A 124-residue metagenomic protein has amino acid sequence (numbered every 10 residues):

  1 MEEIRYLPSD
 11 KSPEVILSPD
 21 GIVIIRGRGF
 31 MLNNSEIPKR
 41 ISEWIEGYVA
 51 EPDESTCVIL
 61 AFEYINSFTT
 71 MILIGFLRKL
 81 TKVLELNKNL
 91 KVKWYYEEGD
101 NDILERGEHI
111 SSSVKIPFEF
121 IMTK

Functional and structural regions predicted by a protein language model:
M1-E14: N-terminal amphipathic/basic leader segments beginning at the initiator methionine
S12-V15, F30-S55: A short, well-ordered alpha-helical element
G21-G27: Short, aliphatic-rich beta-strand segments
I22, T56-C57: Structural motif
I41, C57-I110: Amphipathic alpha-helical interaction surfaces in cytosolic regulatory modules
E119-K124: A generic structural motif
